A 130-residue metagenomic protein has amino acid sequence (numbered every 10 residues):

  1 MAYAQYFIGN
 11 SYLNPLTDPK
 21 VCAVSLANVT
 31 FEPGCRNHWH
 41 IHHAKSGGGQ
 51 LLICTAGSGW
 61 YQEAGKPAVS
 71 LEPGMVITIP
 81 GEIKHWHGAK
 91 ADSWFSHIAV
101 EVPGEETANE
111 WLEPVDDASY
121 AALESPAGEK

Functional and structural regions predicted by a protein language model:
M1-S25, A108-K130: A short, N-terminal "cap"/entry segment at the start of jelly-roll beta-barrel domains of the cupin/DSBH fold
V21-C22, S46, K66, D92-S93 (+1 more regions): Short strand-connecting beta-turns/loops that link adjacent beta-strands
N28-E32, H43-Y61, V100-V102: Short, conserved beta-strand element in jelly-roll/cupin
H38-H40, Y61-Q62, I79, K84-A91: Short beta-strand His + acidic residue motifs that chelate non-heme Fe in jelly-roll/DSBH and cupin folds
G65-E82: Short acidic-glycine-tyrosine-enriched beta hairpin
T78, D92-W111: A short hydrophobic beta-strand segment most commonly corresponding to one strand of the jelly-roll/cupin
